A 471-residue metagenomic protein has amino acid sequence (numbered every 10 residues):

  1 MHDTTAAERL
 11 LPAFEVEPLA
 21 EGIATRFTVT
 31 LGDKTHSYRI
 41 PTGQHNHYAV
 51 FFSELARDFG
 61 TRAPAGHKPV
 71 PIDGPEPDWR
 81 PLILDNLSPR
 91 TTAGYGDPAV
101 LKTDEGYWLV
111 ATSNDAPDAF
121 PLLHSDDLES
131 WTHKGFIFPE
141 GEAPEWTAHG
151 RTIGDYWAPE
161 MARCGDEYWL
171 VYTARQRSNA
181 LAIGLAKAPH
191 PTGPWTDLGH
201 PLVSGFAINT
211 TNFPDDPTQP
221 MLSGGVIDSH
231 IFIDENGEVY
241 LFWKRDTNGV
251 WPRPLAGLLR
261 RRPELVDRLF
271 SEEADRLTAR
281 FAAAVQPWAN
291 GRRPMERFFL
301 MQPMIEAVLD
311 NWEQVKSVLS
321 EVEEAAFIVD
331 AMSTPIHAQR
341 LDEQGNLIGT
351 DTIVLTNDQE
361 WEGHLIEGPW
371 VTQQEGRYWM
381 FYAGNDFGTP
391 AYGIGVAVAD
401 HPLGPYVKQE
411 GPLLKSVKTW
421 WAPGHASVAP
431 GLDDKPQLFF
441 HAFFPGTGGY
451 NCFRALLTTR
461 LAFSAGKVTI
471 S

Functional and structural regions predicted by a protein language model:
H2-S471: Carbohydrate-active catalytic/glycan-binding domains of CAZyme proteins, especially the secreted or lumenal ectodomains
